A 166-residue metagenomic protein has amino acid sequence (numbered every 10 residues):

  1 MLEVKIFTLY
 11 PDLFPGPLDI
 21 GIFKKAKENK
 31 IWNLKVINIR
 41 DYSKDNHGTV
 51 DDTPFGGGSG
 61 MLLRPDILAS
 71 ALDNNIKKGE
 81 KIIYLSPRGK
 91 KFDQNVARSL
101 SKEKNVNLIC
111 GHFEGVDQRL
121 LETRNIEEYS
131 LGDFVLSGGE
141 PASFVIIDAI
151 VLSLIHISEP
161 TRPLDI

Functional and structural regions predicted by a protein language model:
M1-N74: N-terminal nucleotide/polyanion-binding subdomain common to many enzyme families
K5-F7, K35-I37, I83, V106-L108 (+1 more regions): Hydrophobic/aromatic beta-strand patches that form the interior of the parallel beta-sheet core in alpha/beta enzyme
G16, D93-N95, D117-L120, I146 (+1 more regions): Short glycine-/acidic-enriched loop or helix-start segments at secondary-structure transitions that form or flank
G21-K25, R98-K102, T123: Short, solvent-exposed amphipathic alpha-helical segments in soluble enzyme and RNA/protein-processing domains
N29-W32, I150, L154: Long, hydrophilic "mature protein body" segments
L62-H112: S-adenosyl-L-methionine/SAH cofactor-binding core of RNA-modifying enzymes
P87, S101-S153: A glycine-rich beta-strand to alpha-helix segment that forms a phosphate/ribose-binding loop at ligand/cofactor sites
I155-I166: Single conserved hydrophobic/aromatic residue that forms the stacking wall/gate of nucleotide- or nucleobase-binding
